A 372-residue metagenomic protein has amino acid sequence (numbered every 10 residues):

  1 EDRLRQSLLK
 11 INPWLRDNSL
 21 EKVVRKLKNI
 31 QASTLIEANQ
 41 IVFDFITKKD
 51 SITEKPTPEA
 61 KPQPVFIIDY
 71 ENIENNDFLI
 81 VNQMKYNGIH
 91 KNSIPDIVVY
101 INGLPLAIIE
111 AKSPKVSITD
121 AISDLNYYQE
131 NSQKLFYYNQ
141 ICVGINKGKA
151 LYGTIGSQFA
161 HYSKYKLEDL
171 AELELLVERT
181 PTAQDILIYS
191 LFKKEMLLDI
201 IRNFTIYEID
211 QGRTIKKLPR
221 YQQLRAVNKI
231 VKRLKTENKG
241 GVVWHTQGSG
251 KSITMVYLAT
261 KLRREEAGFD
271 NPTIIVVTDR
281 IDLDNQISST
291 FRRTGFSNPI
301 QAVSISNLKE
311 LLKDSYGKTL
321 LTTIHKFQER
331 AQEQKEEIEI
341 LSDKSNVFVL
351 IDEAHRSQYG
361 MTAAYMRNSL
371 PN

Functional and structural regions predicted by a protein language model:
E1-T273, D282-N298, S315-K318, H325 (+2 more regions): ATP-dependent helicase/translocase motor core
Y127-E130, S357-N372: Short, conserved "post-DEAD/DEAH" coupling segment immediately C-terminal to helicase motif II within the SF2/RecA-like
N146, T278, I351: Short beta-strand/turn micro-motifs composed of small residues that flank or help shape donor/cofactor-binding pockets
P272-I275, E336: Short beta-alpha connecting loops at secondary-structure transitions that line or flank enzyme active sites
T278-I281, A302-E310, I324-E329: Conserved helicase motor
R293, S306-L320, I340-L341: Conserved motor-coupling elements within RecA-like helicase/translocase cores
T319-Y365: Conserved RecA-like ASCE ATPase "motif II neighborhood" in helicase/translocase motors
